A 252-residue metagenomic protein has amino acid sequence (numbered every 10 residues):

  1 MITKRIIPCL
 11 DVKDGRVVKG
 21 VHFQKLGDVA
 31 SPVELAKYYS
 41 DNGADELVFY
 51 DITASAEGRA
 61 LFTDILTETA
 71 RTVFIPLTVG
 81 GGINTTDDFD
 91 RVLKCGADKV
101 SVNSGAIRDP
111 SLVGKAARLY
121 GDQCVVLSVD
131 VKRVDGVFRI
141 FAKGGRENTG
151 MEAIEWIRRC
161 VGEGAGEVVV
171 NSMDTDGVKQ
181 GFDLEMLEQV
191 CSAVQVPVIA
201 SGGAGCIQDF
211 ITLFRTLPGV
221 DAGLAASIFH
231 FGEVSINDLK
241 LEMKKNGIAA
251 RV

Functional and structural regions predicted by a protein language model:
R5-C9, E46, F74-T78, K99-S101 (+5 more regions): Structural preference for beta-strand elements that scaffold enzyme active sites
D11, Y39, L47, V79 (+6 more regions): Conserved, mostly hydrophobic/aromatic
V12-D14, V18-K19, A97-V170, D174-T175: Conserved anion-binding
E46-D64, S104, V169-G181: Glycine-rich, proline-tolerant flexible connector loops at the mouths of alpha/beta enzymes
T53, L61-D122: Glycine/small-residue-rich loop that forms an oxyanion/phosphate-binding "nest" at active or ligand-binding sites
A60-T67, P110, G150-I154, Q180-Q189: Charged helix-capping and loop-helix junction motifs
V73, L77-K99, E185-A222: Catalytic cores of alpha/beta
V113-Y120, I211-V252: C-terminal helical cap(s) of enzyme catalytic domains, especially alpha/beta-barrels
